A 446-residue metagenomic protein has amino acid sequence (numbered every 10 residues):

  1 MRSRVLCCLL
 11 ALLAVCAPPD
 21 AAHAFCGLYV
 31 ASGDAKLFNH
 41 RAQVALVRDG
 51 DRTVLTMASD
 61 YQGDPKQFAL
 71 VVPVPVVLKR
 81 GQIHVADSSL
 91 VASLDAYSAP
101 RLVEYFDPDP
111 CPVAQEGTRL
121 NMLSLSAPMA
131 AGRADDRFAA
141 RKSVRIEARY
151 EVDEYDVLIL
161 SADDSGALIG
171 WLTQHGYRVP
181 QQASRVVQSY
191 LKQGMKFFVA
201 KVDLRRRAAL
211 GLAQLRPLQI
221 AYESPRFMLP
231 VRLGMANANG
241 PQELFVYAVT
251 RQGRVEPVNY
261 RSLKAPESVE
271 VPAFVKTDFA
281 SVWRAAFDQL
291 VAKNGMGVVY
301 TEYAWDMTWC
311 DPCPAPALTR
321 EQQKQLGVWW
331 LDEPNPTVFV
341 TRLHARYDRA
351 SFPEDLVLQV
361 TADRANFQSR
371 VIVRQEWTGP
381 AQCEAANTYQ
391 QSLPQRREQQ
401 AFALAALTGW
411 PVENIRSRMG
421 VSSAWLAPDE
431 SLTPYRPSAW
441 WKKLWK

Functional and structural regions predicted by a protein language model:
M1-R4: Positively charged n-region of N-terminal signal peptides that target proteins for export
C7-A17: Bacterial N-terminal signal peptides
P19, M122-R206: Long alpha-helical, hydrophobic tracts
H23-F38, V179-A403, L407, P411-S417 (+2 more regions): Accessory, solvent-exposed terminal regions and/or long lumenal/extracellular loops of proteins
N39-R41, G50-R52, P65-Q67, R145 (+3 more regions): Extracytoplasmic
V47-P110, L168-S189, G194: Surface-exposed, glycine/proline- and aromatic-rich loop segments on solvent-exposed faces across compartments
S59-Y61, V74, S161-D164, L204 (+1 more regions): A mature extracytoplasmic/lumenal domain signature
H84-V152: A cross-kingdom signal targeting lumenal/periplasmic-facing segments of multi-pass membrane and secretory-pathway
